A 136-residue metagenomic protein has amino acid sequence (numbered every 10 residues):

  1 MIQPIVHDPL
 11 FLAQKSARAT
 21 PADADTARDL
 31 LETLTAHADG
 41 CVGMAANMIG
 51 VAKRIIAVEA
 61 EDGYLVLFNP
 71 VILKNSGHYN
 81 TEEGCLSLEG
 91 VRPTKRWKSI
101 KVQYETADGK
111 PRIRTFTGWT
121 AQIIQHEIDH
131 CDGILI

Functional and structural regions predicted by a protein language model:
M1-I136: Positively charged
